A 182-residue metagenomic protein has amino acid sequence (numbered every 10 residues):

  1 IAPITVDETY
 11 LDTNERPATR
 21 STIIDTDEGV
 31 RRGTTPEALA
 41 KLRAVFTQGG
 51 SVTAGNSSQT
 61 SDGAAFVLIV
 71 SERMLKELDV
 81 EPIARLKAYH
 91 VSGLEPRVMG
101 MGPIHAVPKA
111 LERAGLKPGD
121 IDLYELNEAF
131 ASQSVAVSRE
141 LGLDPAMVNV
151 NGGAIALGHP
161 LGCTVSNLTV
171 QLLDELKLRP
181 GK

Functional and structural regions predicted by a protein language model:
I1-E77, E140, P145-M147: N-terminal extracellular/periplasmic Venus flytrap/periplasmic-binding protein-like
V6, Y10, K87-A156: Active-site pocket-lining segment
N14, N56, N127, N149-N151 (+1 more regions): Detector for Asparagine
E28, G50-A65, K87-R113, A156-Q171 (+1 more regions): Active-site pocket-shaping loop/turn-to-helix segments
P36-R43, F66-R73, I104-P108, A131 (+2 more regions): Predominant activation on well-ordered alpha-helical scaffold segments within soluble catalytic domains
G50-S51, F66-V67, I83-R85, Y124 (+3 more regions): Structural motif
R73-I83, L116-P118, E175-K182: Phosphate-handling active-site elements
